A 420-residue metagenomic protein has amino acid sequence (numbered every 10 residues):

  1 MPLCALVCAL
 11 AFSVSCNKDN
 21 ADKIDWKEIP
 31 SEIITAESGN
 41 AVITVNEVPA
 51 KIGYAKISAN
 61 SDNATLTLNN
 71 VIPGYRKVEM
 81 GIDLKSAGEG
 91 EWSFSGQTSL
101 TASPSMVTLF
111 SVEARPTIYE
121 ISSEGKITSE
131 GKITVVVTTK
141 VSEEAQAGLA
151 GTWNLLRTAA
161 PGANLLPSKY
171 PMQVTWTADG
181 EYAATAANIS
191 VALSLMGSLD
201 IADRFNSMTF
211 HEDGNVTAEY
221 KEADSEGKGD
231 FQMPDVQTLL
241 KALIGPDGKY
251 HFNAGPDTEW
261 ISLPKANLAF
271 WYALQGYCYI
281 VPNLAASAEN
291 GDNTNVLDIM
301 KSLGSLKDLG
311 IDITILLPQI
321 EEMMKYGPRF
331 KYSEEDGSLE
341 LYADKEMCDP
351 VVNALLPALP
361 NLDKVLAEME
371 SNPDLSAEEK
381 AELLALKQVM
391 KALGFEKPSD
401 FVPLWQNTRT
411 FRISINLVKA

Functional and structural regions predicted by a protein language model:
M1, F12, N17-I189, N215 (+3 more regions): Acidic/polar, low-complexity intrinsically disordered N-terminal segments immediately downstream of a Sec signal
I24, V71-P73, L109-F110, I189-S198 (+5 more regions): Short, aromatic- and cysteine-enriched interfacial helices/patches that mediate contacts at lipid membranes
I43, A50-G81, L166-G291: N-terminal glycine/threonine-rich, aromatic-flanked beta-hairpin/loop signature
N46, I72-V78, S103-F110, S225-D230 (+2 more regions): Short, cysteine-centered beta-strand-loop-beta hairpins and adjacent loop/turn segments enriched in charged/polar
G96-T98, V137, Y220, P282 (+1 more regions): Residue-level recognition of conserved beta-strand positions in structured domain cores
G248, G255-T258, S262-N267, A273-A420: Hydrophilic extracytoplasmic domains
